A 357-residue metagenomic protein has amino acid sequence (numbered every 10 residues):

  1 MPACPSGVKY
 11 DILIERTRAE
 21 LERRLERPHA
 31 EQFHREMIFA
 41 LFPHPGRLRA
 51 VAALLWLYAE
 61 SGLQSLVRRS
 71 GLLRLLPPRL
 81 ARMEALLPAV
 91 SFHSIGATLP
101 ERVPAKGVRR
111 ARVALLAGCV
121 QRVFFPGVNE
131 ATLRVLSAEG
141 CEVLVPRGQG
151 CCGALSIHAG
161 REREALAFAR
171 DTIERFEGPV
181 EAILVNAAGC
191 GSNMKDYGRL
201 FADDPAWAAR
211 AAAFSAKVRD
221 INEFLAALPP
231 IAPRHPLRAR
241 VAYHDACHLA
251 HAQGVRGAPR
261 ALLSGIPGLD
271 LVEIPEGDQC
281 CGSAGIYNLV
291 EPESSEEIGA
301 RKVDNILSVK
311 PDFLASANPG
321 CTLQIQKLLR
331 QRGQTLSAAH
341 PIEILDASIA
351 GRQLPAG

Functional and structural regions predicted by a protein language model:
P2-A3: C-type cytochrome heme c attachment motif
V8-G357: Iron-sulfur cluster-binding electron-transfer modules in prokaryotic oxidoreductases
